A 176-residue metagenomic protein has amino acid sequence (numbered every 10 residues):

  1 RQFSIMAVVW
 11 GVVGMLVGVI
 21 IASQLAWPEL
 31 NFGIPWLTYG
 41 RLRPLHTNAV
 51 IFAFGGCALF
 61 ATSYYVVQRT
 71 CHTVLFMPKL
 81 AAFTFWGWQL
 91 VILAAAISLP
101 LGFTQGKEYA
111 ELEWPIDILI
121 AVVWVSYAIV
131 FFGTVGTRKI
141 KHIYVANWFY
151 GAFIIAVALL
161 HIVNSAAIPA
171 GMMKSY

Functional and structural regions predicted by a protein language model:
R1, Y109-A110: Glycine- and acidic
Q2-F103, W114-V135, N147-M172: Hydrophobic cores of alpha-helical transmembrane segments in multi-pass integral membrane proteins
F103-Y109: Inter-heme linker and motif-flanking segments adjacent to c-type heme-binding CXXCH motifs in c-type cytochromes
T134-H142: Inter-helical turn/loop segments and adjacent helix faces that build the functional surface of alpha-helical bundle
S175-Y176: Long, highly hydrophobic alpha-helical transmembrane signal-anchor segments
